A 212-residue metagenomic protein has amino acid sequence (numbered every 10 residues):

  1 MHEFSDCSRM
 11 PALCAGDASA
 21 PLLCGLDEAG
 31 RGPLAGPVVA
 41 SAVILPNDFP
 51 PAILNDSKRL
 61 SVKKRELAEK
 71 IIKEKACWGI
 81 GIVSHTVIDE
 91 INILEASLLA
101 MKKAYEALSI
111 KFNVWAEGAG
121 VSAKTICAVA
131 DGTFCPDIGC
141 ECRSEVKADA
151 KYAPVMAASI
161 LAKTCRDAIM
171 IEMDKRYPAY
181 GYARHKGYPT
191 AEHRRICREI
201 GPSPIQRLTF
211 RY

Functional and structural regions predicted by a protein language model:
M1-Y212: RNase H-like, Mg2+-dependent phosphodiesterase core, and more generally RNA phosphate-backbone-engaging helix-loop
